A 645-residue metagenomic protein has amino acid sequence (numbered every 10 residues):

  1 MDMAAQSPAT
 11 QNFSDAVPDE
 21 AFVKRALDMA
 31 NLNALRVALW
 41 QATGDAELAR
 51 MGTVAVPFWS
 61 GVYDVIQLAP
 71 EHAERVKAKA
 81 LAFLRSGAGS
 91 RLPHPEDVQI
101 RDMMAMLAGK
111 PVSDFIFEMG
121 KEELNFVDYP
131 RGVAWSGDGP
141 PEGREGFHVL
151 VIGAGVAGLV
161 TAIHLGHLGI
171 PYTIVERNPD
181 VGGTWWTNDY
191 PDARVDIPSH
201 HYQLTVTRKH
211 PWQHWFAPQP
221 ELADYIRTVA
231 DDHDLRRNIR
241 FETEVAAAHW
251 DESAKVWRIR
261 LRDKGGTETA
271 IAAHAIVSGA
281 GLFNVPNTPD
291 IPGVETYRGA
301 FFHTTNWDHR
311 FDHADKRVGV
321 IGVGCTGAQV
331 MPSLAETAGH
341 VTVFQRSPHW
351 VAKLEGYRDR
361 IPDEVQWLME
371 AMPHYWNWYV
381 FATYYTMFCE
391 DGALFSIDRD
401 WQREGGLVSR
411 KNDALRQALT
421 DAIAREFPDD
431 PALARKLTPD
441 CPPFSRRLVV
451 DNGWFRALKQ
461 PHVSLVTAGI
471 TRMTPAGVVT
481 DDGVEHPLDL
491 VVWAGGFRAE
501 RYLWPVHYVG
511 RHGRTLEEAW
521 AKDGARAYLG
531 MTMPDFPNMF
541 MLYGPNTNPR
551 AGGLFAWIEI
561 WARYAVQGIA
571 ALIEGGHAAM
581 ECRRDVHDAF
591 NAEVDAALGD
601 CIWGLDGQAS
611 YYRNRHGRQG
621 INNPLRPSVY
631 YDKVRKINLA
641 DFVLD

Functional and structural regions predicted by a protein language model:
D2-F147, T269, N287-T305: Extreme N-terminal leader/targeting segments of oxidoreductases
M3-A42, E47, Y63-L68, W350-K353 (+3 more regions): C-terminal, flexible cofactor-proximal segment of oxidoreductases
V65-E123, H214-L282, L419, E426: Feature captures the FAD/FMN-dependent oxidoreductase FAD-binding
G139-G146, V151-H167, P171-V181, W186-N188 (+9 more regions): Rossmann-like dinucleotide-binding core of oxidoreductases
D189-H214, E221, P362-Y375: N-terminal glycine-rich dinucleotide-binding loop that anchors FAD/FMN and/or NAD(P) in oxidoreductases
H210-T228, R240, I321, L407-L415 (+1 more regions): Short beta-strand to alpha-helix junction loop
H249-A270, G299-A300, R472-H486, V491: Conserved beta-strand-loop-beta-strand element in the redox core of flavoprotein oxidoreductases
G392-A476, D481-H507, D588-D645: C-terminal catalytic lobe of FAD-dependent flavoproteins
